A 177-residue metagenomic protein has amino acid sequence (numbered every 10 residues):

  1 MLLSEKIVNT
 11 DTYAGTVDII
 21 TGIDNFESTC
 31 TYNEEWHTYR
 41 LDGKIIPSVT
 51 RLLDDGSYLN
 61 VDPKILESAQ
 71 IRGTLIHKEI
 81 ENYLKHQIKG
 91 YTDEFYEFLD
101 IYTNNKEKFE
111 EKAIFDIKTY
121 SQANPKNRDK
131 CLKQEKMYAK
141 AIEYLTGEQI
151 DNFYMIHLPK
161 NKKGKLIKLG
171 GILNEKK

Functional and structural regions predicted by a protein language model:
M1-E110: Metal-dependent nuclease catalytic cores that hydrolyze phosphodiester bonds in DNA/RNA, characterized by
N104-K177: Mg2+/Mn2+-dependent nuclease catalytic core
